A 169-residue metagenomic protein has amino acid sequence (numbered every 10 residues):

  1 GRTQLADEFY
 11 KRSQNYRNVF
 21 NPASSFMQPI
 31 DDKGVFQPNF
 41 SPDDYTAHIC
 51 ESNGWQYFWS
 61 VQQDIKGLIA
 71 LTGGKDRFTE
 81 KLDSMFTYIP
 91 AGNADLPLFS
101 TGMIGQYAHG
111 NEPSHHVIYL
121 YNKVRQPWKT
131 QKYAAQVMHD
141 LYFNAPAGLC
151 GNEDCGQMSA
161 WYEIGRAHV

Functional and structural regions predicted by a protein language model:
G1-R166: Active-site core of glycosidic bond-cleaving carbohydrate-active enzymes
